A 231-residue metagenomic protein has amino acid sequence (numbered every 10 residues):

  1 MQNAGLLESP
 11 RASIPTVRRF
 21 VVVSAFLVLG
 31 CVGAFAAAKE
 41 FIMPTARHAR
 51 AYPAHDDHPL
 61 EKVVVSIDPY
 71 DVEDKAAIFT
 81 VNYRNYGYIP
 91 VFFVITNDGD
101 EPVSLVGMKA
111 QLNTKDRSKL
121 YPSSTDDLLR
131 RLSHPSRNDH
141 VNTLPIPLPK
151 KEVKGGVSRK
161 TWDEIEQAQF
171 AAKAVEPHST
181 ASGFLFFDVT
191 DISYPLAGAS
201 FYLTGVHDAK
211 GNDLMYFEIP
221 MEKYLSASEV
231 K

Functional and structural regions predicted by a protein language model:
M1-V17: N-terminal secretory signal peptides that target proteins for export/translocation
L7-E8, V28-G30, S226: Compositionally biased amphipathic helical and low-complexity segments enriched in hydrophobic
S13, F20-V21, A49-Y52: Small/flexible residues
T16, V23-A25, F201, G205: Short alpha-helical "patches" and their helix-cap loops
T16-R19, A34: Intrinsic disorder/low-complexity segments, especially N-terminal tails and targeting/processing regions
V21-V32: Bacterial N-terminal signal peptides
A37-K231: Conserved functional micro-motifs across diverse proteins
